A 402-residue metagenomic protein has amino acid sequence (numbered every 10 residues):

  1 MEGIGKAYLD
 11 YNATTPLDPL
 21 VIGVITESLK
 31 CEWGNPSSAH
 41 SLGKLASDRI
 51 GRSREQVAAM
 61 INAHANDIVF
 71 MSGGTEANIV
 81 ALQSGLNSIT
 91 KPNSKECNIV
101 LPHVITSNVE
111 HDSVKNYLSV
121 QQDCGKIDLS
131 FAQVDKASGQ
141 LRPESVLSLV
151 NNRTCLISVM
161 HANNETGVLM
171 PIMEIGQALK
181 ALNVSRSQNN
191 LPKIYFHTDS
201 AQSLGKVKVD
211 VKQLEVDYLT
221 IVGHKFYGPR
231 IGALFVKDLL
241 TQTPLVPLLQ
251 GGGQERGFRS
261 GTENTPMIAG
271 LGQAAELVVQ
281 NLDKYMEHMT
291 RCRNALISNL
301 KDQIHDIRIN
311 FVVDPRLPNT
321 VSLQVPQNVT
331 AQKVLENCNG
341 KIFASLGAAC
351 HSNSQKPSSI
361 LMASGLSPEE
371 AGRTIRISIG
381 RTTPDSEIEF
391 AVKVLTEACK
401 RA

Functional and structural regions predicted by a protein language model:
M1-A402: Pyridoxal 5′-phosphate
